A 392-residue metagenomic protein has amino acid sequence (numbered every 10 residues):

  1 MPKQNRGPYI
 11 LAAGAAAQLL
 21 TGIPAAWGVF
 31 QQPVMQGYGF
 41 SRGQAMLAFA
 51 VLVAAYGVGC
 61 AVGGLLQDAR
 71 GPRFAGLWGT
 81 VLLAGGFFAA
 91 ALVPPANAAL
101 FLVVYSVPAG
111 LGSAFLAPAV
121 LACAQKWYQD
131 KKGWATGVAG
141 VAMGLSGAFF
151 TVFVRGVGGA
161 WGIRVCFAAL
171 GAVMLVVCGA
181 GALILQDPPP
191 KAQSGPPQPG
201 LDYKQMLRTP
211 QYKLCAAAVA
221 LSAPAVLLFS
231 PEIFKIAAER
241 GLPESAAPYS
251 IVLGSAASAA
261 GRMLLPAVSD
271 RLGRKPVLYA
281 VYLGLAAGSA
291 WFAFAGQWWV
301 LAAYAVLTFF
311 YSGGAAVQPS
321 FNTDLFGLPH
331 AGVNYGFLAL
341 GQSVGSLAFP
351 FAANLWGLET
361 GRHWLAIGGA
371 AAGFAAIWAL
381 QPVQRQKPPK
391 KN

Functional and structural regions predicted by a protein language model:
W27-Q32, L207-A267: Extracytoplasmic gate region of multi-pass secondary transporters
V34, S113-Y128, A135, G313-F326: Intracellular juxtamembrane helix-capping segments at the cytosolic ends of symmetry-related transmembrane helices
G59-P72, R262-G273, G357: Helix-to-loop junctions at the C-terminal end of transmembrane segments in multipass secondary transporters
V81-P95, G284-G296: C-terminal ends and interior cores of transmembrane alpha-helices in multi-pass membrane transporters/permeases
A98-F115, A220, W299-G313: Hydrophobic core of transmembrane alpha-helices in multi-pass small-molecule transporters, especially MFS/SLC-type
A139-Q186: Helix-loop-helix hairpin linking two adjacent transmembrane segments in secondary transporters
G171-G195, F374-Q381: C-terminal membrane-cytosol helix-exit motif in multi-pass small-molecule transporters
A225-V226, P248, V252-S258, R262-F321: C-terminal transmembrane helical hairpin of 12-TM major facilitator-type secondary transporters
